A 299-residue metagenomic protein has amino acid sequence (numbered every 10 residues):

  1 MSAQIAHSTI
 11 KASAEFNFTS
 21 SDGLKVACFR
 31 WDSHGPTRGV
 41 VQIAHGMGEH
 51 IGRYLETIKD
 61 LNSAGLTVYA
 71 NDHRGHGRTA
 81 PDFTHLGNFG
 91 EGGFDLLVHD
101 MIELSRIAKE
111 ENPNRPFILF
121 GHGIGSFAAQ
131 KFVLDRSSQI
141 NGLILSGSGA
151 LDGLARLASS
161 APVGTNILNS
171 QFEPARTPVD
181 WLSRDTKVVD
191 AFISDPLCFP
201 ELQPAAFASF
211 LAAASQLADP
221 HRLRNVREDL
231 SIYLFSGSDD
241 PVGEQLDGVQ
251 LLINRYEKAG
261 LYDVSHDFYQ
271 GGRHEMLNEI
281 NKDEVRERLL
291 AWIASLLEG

Functional and structural regions predicted by a protein language model:
S2-G35: N-terminal cap/lid segment of alpha/beta-hydrolase-fold proteins
H45-E49, G123-I124, S238-D239: Active-site glycine-rich loops that stabilize anionic/oxyanionic intermediates across multiple enzyme folds
I51-T84: Conserved alpha/beta-hydrolase
F89-E110: Alpha/beta-hydrolase active-site loop
E111-G123: Alpha/beta-hydrolase fold nucleophile elbow
F120-Q203: Alpha/beta-hydrolase-fold enzymes
L234-S236: Short beta-strand/loop motif that positions the catalytic acidic residue of the alpha/beta-hydrolase fold
A259, D263-G299: Catalytic active-site module of serine/aspartate enzymes centered on a nucleophile-bearing elbow/loop
